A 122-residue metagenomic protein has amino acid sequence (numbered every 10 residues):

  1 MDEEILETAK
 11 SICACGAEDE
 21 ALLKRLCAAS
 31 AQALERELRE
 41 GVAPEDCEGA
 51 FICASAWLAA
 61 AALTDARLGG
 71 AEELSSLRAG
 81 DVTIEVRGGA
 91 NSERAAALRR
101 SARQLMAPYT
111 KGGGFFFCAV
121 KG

Functional and structural regions predicted by a protein language model:
M1-F51, R100-G122: Conserved short "hinge" loops at termini or chain/domain junctions
Q32-E40, W57, A61-G69: Amphipathic alpha-helical interaction surfaces
R39, A54, R78-G80: Glycine-centered flexibility motif
E48-G49, W57, G89: N-terminal start-of-chain detector that recognizes signal peptides and the immediate post-cleavage beginning
C53, W57-L58, L98: Surface-exposed, low-hydrophobicity beta-strand/loop segments enriched in small/polar/acidic residues
A61-G122: Short loop/turn elements at secondary-structure junctions
